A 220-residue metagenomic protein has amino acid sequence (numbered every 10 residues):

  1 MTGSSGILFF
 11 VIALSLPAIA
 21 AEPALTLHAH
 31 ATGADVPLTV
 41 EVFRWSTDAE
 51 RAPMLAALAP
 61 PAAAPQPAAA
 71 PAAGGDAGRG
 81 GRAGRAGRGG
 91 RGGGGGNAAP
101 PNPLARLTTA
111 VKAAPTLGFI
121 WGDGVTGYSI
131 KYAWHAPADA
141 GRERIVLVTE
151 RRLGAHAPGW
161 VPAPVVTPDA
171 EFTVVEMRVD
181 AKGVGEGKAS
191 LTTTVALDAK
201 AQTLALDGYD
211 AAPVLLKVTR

Functional and structural regions predicted by a protein language model:
S4-P17: Bacterial N-terminal signal peptides
I19-P23, A34, G124, D139-G141: Solvent-exposed loop and beta-edge segments used for protein-protein assembly and interaction
A21-V36, T108: Tryptophan-anchored aromatic micro-motifs
H30-P53: N-terminal targeting signals for Sec/Tat export/insertion, comprising classic cleavable signal peptides
A52-A59, G96-A98, T108: Compositionally biased alpha-helical segments
A63-N102: Disordered, low-complexity segments in secreted/periplasmic proteins that are enriched in proline
T108-R220: Mature extracytoplasmic/lumenal regions of exported proteins
